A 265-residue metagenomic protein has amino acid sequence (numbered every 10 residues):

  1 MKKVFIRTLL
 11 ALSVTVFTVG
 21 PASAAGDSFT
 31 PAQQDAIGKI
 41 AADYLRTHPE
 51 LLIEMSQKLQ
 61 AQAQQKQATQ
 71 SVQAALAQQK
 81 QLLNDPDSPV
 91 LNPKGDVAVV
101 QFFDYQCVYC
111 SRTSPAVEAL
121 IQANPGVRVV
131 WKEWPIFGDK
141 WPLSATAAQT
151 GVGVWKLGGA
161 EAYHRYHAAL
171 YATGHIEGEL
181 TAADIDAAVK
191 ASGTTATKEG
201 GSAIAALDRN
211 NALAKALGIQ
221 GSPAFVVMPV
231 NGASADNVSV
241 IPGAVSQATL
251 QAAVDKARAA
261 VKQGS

Functional and structural regions predicted by a protein language model:
K2, I6, G20-Q79: N-terminal targeting signals for export/organelle localization
F5, A25-A42, D186-S265: C-terminal cap of thioredoxin/glutaredoxin-like
T8-T18: Bacterial N-terminal signal peptides
Q34, G38, A42, P49 (+9 more regions): Extracytoplasmic/secreted envelope proteins and their assembly/folding machinery, especially bacterial periplasmic
K80-V97: A short beta-strand-turn-helix
N92-C107, V117, V127-V129, E133: Short active-site neighborhood of thiol/selenol oxidoreductases, capturing the structured segment around
Y105-R112, A224: C-type cytochrome heme c attachment motif
S111-K190, K215-Q220, A260: Structural alpha/beta surface segment adjacent to cysteine/selenocysteine redox centers across thiol/disulfide enzymes
